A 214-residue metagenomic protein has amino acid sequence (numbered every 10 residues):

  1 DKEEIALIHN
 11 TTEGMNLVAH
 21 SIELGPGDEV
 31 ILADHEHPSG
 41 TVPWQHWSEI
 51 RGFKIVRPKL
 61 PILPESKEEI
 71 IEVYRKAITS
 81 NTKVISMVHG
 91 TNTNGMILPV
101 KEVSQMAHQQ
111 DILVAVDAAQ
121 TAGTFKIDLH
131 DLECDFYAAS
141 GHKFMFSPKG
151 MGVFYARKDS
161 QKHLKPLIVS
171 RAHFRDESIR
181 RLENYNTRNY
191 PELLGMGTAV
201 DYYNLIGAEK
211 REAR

Functional and structural regions predicted by a protein language model:
D1-R214: Pyridoxal 5′-phosphate
